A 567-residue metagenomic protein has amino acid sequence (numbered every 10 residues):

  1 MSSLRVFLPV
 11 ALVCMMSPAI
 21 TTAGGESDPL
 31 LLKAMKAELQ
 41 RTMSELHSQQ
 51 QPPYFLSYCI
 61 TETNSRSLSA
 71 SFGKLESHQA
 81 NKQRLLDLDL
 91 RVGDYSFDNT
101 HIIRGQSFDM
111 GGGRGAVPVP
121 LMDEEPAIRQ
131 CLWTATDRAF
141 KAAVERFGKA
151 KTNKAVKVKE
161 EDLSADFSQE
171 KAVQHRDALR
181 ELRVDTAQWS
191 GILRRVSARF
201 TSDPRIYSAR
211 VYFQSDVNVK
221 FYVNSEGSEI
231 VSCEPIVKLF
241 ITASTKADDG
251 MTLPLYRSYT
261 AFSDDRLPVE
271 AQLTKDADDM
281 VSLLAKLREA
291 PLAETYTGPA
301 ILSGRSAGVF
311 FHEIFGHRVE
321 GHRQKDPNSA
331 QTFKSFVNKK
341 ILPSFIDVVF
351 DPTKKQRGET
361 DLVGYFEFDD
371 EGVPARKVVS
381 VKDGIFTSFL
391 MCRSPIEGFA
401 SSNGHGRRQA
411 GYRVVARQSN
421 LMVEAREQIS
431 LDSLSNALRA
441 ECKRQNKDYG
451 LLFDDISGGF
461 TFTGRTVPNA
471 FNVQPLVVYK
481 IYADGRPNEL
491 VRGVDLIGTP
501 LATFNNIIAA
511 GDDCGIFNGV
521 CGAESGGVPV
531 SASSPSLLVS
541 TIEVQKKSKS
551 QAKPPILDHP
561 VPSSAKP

Functional and structural regions predicted by a protein language model:
M1-V6: Positively charged n-region of N-terminal signal peptides that target proteins for export
F7-A19: Bacterial N-terminal signal peptides
I20-F368, V373-R376, K382-I385, G398 (+7 more regions): Active-site bordering "gate/hinge" segments that shape substrate access to catalytic or cofactor-binding pockets
C233, L390, L490-R492: Short linear motifs in exposed loops
Y256-S258, C392-S394, R492-V494: Residue-level structural signal for beta-strand termini and adjacent loop
G364, E424-A502, N518-S525: Hydrophobic alpha-helical bundle architecture
T387-E441: C-terminal, non-catalytic macromolecule-binding modules
